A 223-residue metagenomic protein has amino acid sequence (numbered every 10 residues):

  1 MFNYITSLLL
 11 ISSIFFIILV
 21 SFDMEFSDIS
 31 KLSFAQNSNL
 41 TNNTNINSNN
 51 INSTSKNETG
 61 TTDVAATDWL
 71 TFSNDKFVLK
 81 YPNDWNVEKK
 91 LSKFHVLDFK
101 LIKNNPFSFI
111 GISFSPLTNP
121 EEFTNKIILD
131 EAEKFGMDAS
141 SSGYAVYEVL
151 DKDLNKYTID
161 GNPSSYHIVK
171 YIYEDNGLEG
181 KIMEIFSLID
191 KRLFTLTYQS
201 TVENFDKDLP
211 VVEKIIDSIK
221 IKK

Functional and structural regions predicted by a protein language model:
F2-S108, L178, I189-D190, T197-K223: N-terminal targeting sequences that direct proteins away from the cytosol to non-cytosolic compartments
K90-L188, L193-T195: Conserved polar/disulfide-associated segments of primarily extracytoplasmic proteins
